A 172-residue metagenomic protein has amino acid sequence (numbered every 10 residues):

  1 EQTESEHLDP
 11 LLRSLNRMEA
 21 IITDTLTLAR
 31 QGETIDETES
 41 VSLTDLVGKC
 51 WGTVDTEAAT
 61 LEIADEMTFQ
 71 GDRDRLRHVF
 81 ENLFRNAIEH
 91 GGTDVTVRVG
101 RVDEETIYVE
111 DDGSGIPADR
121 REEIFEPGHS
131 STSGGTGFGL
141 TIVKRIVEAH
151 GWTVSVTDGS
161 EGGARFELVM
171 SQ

Functional and structural regions predicted by a protein language model:
L8-T56: Conserved DHp (HisKA) dimerization/phosphotransfer helix of two-component histidine kinases, i.e., the long coiled-coil
D94-E105: Short beta-strand/loop element within the Bergerat-fold HATPase_c
D111: Acidic ATP/Mg2+-coordinating residue in the GHKL
G115, G159-E167: Glycine-rich nucleotide-binding loop
I116-G128: Short conserved segment of the HATPase_c
G139, V143: Short alpha-helical Gxxx[C/S/T] motif in the catalytic ATP-binding
V147-E148: Detector for a conserved hydrophobic position within an alpha-helical segment of the HATPase_c
G151-D158: Glycine-rich ATP-binding loops of the HATPase_c
